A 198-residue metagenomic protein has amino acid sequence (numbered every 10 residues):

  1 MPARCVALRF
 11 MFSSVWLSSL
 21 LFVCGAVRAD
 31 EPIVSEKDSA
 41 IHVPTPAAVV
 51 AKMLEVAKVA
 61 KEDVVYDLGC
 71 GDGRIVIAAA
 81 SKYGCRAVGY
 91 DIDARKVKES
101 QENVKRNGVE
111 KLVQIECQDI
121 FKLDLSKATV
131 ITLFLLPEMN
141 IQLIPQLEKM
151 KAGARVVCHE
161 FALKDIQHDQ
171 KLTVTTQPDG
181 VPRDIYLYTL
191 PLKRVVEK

Functional and structural regions predicted by a protein language model:
R9-C24: Bacterial N-terminal signal peptides
R28-K61: Class I SAM-dependent transferase core
E62-G71: Conserved class I S-adenosyl-L-methionine
R74-C85: Conserved SAM-binding loop of SAM-dependent methyltransferases across substrates and taxa, primarily the Class I
R86-D91: Conserved SAM-binding motif I beta-strand of class I
D93-K127: S-adenosyl-L-methionine
S126-Q142: A short SAM/SAH-binding and catalytic strip from SAM-dependent methyltransferases
E138-K198: C-terminal substrate-binding/active-site "lid" region of AdoMet-derived donor-dependent transferases
